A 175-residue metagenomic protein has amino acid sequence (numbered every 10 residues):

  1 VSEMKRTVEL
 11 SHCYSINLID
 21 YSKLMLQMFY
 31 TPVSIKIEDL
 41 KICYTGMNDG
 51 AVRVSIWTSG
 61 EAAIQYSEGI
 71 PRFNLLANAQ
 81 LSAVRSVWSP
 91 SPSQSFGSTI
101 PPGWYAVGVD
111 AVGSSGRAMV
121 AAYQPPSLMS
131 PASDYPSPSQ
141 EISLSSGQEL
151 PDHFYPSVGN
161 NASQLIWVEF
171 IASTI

Functional and structural regions predicted by a protein language model:
V1-Y14, R53: N-terminal leader/pro-regions and domain N-caps
H12-K23, Q80-R85: Extracellular beta-rich ligand/substrate-recognition surface
D20-Y30, W88-P92: Short beta-strands within extracellular/lumenal beta-sheet-rich domains
T31-D39: Extended extracellular/luminal ectodomain segments enriched in beta-structured repeat modules
I35, G46-D49: A short beta-turn/strand-edge loop motif at beta-sheet boundaries
D39-T45: Short amphipathic, basic-aromatic surface patches that mediate peripheral association with negatively charged
D49-P138: Aromatic- and Gly/Pro-enriched, solvent-exposed loop/edge beta-strand patches characteristic of beta-rich domains
D110-I175: Short, surface-exposed beta-strand/loop patches at domain edges that form aromatic-rich interfacial subsites
